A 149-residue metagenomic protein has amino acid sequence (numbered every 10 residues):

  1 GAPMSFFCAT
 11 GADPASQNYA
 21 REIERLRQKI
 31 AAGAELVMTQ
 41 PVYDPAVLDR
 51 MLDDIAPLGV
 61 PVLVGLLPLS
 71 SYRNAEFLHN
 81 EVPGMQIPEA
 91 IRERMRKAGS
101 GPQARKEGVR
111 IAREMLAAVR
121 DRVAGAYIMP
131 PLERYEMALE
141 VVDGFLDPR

Functional and structural regions predicted by a protein language model:
G1, A32, M115-G125: A structural motif corresponding to the C-terminal end of an alpha-helix and its immediate exit/capping segment
G1-M4, G11-S16, P57-M115, L132 (+1 more regions): Active-site pocket-lining/capping segments in soluble small-molecule metabolic enzymes
Q17-A32: Active-site glycine-rich loop that binds ribose-phosphate moieties when present
N18-R21, P41-G59, E133-G144: Active-site-adjacent beta->alpha loops and helix N-cap segments on the catalytic face of soluble alpha/beta enzymes
K29, G33, V64, A126: Conserved, mostly hydrophobic/aromatic
E35-D44, Y127-P130: Catalytic beta/alpha-barrel core
G101-P102, K106, D121-Y127: Glycine-rich phosphate/diphosphate-binding loops and the adjacent beta-loop-alpha structural elements that coordinate
